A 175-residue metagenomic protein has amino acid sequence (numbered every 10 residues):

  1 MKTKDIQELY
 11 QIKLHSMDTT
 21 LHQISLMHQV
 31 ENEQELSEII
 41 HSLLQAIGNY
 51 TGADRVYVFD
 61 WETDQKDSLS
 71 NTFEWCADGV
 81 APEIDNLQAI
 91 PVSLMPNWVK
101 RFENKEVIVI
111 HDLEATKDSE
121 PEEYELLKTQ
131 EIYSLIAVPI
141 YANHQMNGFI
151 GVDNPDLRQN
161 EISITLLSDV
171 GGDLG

Functional and structural regions predicted by a protein language model:
M1-I39: Signal-transmission linkers at sensory-effector interfaces
T20-M27, E35-V58, V170: Amphipathic alpha-helical coiled-coil segments that mediate homodimerization and allosteric signal transmission
A46, N97, F149, D169-D173: Generic recognition of well-ordered alpha-helical segments
Y57-E103, N147: GAF sensory/regulatory domain recognition with acknowledged cross-activation on helical regulatory dimers
V109-S134, N154: Signal-transducing coupling segments at domain and membrane junctions
Y124, A137, F149: Short hydrophobic/aromatic beta-strand element in the GNAT-like acyltransferase core that lines or flanks the acyl-donor
Y133-Y141: A short, aliphatic-rich beta-strand micro-motif
A142-Q145, R158-G175: Amphipathic alpha-helical "output/dimerization" segments
